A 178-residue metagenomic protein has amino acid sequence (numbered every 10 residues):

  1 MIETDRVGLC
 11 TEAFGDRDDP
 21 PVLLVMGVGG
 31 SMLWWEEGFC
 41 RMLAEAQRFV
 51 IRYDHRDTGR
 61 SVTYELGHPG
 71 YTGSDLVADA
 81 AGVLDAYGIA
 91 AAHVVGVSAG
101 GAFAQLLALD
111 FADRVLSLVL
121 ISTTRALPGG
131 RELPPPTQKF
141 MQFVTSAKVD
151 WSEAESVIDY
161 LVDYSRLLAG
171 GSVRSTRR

Functional and structural regions predicted by a protein language model:
D5-T63, P69: Conserved HGGG/HGGXW glycine-rich cap/lid loop of the alpha/beta-hydrolase fold
P21, F49, A90-H93, R114-S117: Structural signature of beta-strand start/N-cap positions in the alpha/beta core of ABC transporter nucleotide-binding
M26, A92, G96-G101: Conserved alpha/beta-hydrolase "nucleophile elbow" surrounding the catalytic nucleophile
I51-Y53, V97, I121: The conserved SAM/SAH-binding core of class I Rossmann-like methyltransferase domains, concentrating on the hydrophobic
S74-A92: Conserved acidic catalytic loop of the alpha/beta-hydrolase fold
G101-A112, L118: Short glycine-enriched nucleophile-adjacent loop and the immediately C-terminal alpha-helix near the catalytic center
L116-W151: Flexible "cap/lid" loop of the alpha/beta hydrolase fold
Q138-R178: Alpha/beta-hydrolase
